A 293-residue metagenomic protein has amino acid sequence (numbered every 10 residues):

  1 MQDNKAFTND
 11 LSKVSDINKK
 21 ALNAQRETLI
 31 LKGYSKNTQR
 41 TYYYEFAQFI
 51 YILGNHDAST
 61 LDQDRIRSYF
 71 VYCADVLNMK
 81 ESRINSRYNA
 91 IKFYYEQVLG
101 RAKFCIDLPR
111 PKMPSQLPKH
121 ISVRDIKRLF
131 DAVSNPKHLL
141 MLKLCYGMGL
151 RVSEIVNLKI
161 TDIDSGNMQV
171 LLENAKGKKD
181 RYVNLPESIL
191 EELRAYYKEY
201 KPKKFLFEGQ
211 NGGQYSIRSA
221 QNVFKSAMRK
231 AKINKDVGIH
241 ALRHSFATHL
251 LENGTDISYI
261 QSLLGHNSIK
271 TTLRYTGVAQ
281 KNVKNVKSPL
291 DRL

Functional and structural regions predicted by a protein language model:
M1-L293: Conserved catalytic core of the tyrosine transesterase superfamily
